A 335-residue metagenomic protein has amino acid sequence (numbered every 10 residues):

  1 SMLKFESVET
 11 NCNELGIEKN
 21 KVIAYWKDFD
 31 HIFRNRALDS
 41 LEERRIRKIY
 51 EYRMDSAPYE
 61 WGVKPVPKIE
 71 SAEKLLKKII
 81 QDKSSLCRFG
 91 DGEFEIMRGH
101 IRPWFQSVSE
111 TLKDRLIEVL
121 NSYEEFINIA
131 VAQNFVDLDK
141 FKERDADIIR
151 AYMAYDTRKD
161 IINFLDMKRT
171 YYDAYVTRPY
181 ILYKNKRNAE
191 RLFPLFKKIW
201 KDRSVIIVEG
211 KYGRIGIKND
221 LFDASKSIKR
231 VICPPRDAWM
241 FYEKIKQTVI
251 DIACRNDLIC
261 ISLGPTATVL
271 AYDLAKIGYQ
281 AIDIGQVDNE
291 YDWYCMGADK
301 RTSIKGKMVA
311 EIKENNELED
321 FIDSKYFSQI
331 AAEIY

Functional and structural regions predicted by a protein language model:
L3-F222: Electropositive, gly/pro-rich neighborhoods at or near active sites that engage anionic ligands
E70-A72, T111-E118, F241-I252, T266: A short, acidic, amphipathic alpha-helical segment used as a generic capping/interface helix at domain edges
Q133, I232-P234, G285: Residues at the C-termini of beta-strands that transition into short coil/loop
V136, P235-D237, D288: Residue-level detector of flexible, active-site-proximal loop/helix-junction positions within diverse enzyme catalytic
S204, S227, Q280: Residues at the starts of beta-strands that form the adenosine-phosphate
K211-N256: A mid-sequence, solvent-exposed acidic-amphipathic segment
L258-I261: Short catalytic-loop micro-motif centered on adjacent basic/acidic residues
T266-Y335: C-terminal functional extensions of proteins
